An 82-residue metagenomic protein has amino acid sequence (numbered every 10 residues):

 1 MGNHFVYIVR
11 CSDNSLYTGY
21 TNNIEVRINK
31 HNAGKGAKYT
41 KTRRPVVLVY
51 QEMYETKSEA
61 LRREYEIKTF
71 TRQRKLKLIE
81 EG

Functional and structural regions predicted by a protein language model:
M1-K35, K41-Y54, S58-K68, Q73-K75 (+1 more regions): GIY-YIG nuclease catalytic motif and its immediate N-terminal context
